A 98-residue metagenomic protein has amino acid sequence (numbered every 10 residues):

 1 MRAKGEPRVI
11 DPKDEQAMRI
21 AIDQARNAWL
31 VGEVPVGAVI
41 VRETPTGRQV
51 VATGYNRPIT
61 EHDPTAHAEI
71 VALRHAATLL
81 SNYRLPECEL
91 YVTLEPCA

Functional and structural regions predicted by a protein language model:
M1-V9: Short, contiguous pre-domain boundary segments
R8, R19, A52-N56: General secondary-structure edge motif
V9-V31: Short, basic/aromatic recognition patches
A21, A25-A28, A38, A52 (+2 more regions): Small-residue (primarily alanine) positions within well-ordered alpha-helices, especially packing/interaction faces
V34-V36: Short loop/turn microsegments at loop-to-beta-strand junctions
V39-E43: Short hydrophobic alpha-helical segments used for membrane anchoring or interfacial signaling
P45, Q49-A98: Zn2+-dependent cytidine deaminase-like catalytic core
